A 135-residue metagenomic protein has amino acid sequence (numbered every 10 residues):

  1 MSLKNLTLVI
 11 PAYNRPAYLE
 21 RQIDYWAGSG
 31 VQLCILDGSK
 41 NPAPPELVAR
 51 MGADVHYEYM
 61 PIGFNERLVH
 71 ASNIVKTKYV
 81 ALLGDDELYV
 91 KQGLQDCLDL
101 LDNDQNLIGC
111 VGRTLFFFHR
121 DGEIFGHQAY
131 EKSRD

Functional and structural regions predicted by a protein language model:
R15-G28: Short, well-formed alpha-helical segments that are part of the catalytic scaffolds of diverse glycosyltransferases
D37-L47, G84: A conserved acidic beta->alpha catalytic loop
A49-G63: Conserved donor nucleotide-binding strand/loop of the catalytic core
Y59-V75: Glycine-rich, basic loop-to-helix element that forms the pyrophosphate-binding segment of sugar-nucleotide handling
V80: Short aromatic/hydrophobic "clamp" motif used to bind/position activated sugar donors
G84-L88, R113: The conserved acidic donor/metal-binding loop of glycosyltransferases
E87-L100: Acidic donor-binding/catalytic loop of UDP-sugar-dependent glycosyltransferases, especially processive GT2
C110-I124: Short beta-strand-to-loop element that shapes/binds the nucleotide-sugar donor at the catalytic cleft/hinge
